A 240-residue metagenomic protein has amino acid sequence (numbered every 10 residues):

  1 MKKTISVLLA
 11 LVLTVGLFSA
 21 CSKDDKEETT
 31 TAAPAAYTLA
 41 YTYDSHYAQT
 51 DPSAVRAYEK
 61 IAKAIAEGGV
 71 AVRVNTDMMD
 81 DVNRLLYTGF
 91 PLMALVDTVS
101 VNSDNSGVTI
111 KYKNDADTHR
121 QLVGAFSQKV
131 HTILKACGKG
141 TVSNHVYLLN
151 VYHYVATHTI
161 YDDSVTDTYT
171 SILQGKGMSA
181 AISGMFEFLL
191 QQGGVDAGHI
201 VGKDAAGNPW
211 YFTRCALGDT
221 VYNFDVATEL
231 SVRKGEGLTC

Functional and structural regions predicted by a protein language model:
M1-V7: Positively charged n-region of N-terminal signal peptides that target proteins for export
L11-V12: Repetitive helical segments and hydrophobic/amphipathic motifs
G16-A20: C-terminal motif of bacterial Sec signal peptides marking the signal peptidase cleavage site
S22-Q128, T132, T228: Linear, non-domain "peripheral" regions
Y87, P91, K135-K139, H153-I160 (+4 more regions): Sec-exported extracytoplasmic/periplasmic mature domains
N114-S171: Secondary-structure boundary elements
T168-I182: A short, highly charged nucleic-acid-interacting micro-segment common to nuclease and nuclease-linked defense proteins
A181-C240: Hydrophobic/aromatic-rich core segments of domains that either
